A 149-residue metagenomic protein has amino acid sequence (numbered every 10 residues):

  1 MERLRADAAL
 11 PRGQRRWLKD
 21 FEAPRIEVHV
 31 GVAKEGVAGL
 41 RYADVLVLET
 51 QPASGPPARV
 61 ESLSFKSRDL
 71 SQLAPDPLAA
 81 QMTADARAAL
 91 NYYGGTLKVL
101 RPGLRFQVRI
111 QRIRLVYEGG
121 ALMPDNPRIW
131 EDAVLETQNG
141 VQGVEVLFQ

Functional and structural regions predicted by a protein language model:
M1-R12: Metal-dependent nuclease catalytic cores that hydrolyze phosphodiester bonds in DNA/RNA, characterized by
L10, V28, A33-G36, N91-Y92 (+3 more regions): Generic detector of intrinsically disordered, low-complexity, polar/charged segments
L10-V28, G95-R112, L147-Q149: Short glycine-rich, low-complexity/disordered patches
P11-A58: Active-site metal-binding core of divalent-cation-utilizing nuclease and nuclease-like domains
I26-V28, D44-V47, L63, I113-L115 (+1 more regions): Hydrophobic beta-strand residues in large extracellular and virion-surface proteins
A33, A38-R41, L97, A121-L122 (+1 more regions): Compositionally biased, intrinsically disordered low-complexity regions
G55-T137: Catalytic cores of nucleic-acid endonucleases
V134-Q149: Short, low-complexity, Pro/Ser/Thr/Gly-rich segments in the mature regions of secreted, periplasmic
